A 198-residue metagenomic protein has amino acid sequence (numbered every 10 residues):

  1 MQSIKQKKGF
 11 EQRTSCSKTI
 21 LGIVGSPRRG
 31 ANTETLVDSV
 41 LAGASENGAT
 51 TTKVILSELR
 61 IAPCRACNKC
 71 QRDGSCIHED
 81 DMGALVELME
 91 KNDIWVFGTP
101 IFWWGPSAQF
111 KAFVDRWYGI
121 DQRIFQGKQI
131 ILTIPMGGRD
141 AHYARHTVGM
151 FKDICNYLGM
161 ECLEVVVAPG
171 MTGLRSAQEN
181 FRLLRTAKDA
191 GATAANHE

Functional and structural regions predicted by a protein language model:
M1-G98, W104-I120, R175-E198: N-terminal beta1-alpha1-beta2 submodule of the flavodoxin-like/Rossmannoid cofactor-binding fold
P27-R28, G137-G138, G170: Short, glycine/serine-rich, charged loops/turns that create anion-binding and catalytic segments at active sites
I55-P63, Q122-I124, D153-G173: Mobile beta-alpha loop/short-helix "lid" or hinge segments that flank ligand
I101-W103, G137-G138: Short glycine-rich anion-binding loops that position phosphate/pyrophosphate groups of nucleotides and phosphorylated
A108-Q109, I124-V165: Short, glycine-/small-residue-rich phosphate/pyrophosphate-handling segment
P135, G170-A177: A short acidic, helix-capping loop that chelates divalent metal ions and anchors anionic groups
